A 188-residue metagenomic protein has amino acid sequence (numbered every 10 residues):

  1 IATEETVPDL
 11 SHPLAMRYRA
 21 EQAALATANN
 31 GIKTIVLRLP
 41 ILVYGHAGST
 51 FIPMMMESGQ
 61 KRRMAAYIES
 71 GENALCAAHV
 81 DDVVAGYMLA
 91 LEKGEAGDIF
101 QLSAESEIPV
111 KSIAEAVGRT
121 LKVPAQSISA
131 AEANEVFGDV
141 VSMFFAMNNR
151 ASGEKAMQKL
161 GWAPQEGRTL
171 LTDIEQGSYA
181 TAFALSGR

Functional and structural regions predicted by a protein language model:
I1-L14, A28-N30: Active-site "gating" loop of Rossmann-like NAD(P)-dependent oxidoreductase/epimerase domains
D9-L14, L39-G48, E69-V80: Glycine-rich "substrate-gating" loop/helix at the edge of Rossmann-like oxidoreductase active sites
E21-H46: Conserved beta-loop-beta element that borders a ligand/cofactor-binding pocket
M56-A65, N73-E107: Alpha-helical substrate-binding/gating segment
V80, K111, E135-A163: Conserved C-terminal active-site "lid" loop/helix of NAD(P)H-dependent oxidoreductases that clamps the redox cofactor
V80-V83, Y87, L102, I113 (+2 more regions): Non-catalytic, hydrophobic alpha-helical segments
G86-V141, T181-A182, S186-R188: Mid/C-terminal beta-alpha module of Rossmann-like enzyme folds, strongest in SDR-family dehydrogenases/epimerases
G167-R188: Amphipathic terminal alpha-helices
